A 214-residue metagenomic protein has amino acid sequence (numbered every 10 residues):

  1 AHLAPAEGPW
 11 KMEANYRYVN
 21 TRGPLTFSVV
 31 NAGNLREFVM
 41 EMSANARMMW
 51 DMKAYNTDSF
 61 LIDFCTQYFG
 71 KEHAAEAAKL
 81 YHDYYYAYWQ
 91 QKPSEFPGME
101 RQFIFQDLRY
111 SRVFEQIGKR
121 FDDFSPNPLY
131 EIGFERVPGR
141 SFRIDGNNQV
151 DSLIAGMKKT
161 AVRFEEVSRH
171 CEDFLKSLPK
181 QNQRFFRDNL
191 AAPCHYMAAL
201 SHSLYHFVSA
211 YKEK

Functional and structural regions predicted by a protein language model:
A1-K214: Substrate-binding groove of N-acetylhexosamine-processing glycoside hydrolases
